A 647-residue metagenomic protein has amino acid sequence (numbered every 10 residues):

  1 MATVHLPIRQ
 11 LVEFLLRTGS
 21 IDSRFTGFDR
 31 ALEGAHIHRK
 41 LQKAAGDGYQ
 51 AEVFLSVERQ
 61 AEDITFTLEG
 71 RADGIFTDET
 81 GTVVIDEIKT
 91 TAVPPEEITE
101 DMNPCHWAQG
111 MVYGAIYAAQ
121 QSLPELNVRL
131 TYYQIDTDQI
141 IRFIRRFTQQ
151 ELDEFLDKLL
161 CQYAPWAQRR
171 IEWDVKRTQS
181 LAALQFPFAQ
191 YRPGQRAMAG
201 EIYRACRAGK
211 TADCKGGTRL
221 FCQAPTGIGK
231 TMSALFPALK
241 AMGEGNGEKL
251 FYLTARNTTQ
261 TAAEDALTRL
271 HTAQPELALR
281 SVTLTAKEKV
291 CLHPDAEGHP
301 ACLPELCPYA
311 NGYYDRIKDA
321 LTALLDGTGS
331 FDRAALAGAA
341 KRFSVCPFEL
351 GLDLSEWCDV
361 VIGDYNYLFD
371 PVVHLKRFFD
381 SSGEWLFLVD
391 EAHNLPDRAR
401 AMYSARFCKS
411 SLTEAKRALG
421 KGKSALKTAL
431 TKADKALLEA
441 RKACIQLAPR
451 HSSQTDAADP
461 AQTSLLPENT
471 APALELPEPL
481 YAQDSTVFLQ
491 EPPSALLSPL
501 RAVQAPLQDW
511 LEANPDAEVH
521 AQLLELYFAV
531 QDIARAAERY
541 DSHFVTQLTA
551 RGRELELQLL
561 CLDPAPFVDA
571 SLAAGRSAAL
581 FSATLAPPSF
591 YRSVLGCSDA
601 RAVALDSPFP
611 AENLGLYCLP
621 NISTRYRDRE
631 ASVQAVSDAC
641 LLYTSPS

Functional and structural regions predicted by a protein language model:
M1-D78, T82, A108: Metal-dependent nuclease catalytic cores that hydrolyze phosphodiester bonds in DNA/RNA, characterized by
V57-E154: Mg2+/Mn2+-dependent nuclease catalytic core
K176-F221: Conserved pre-motif I regulatory segment
T178, Q185, N246-V361, F369 (+5 more regions): A substrate-engagement module of RecA-like helicase motors
M232-G245: Walker A/P-loop NTP-binding motif
K341-E356, V372-F378, W510-S623, S632-V636: A contiguous, basic/glycine-rich beta-loop/short-helix subdomain that forms a polymer-engagement track
F343, F348-S355, D359, Y365-E491 (+2 more regions): Signature of the SF2 helicase/ATPase Hel1-core->accessory helical subdomain module
Y643-S647: Conserved small/polar residues in nucleotide/adenosyl-binding loops
